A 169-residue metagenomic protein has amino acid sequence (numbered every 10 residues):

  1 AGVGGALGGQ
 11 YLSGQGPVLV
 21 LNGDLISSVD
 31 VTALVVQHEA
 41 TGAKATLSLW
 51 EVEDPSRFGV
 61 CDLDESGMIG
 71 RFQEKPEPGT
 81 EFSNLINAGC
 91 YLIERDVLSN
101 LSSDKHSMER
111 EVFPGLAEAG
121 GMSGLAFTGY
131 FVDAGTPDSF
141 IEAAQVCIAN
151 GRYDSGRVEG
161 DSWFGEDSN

Functional and structural regions predicted by a protein language model:
A1, T80, T128-V132: Glycine-rich "substrate-gating" loop/helix at the edge of Rossmann-like oxidoreductase active sites
A1-E65, L101-S102: Conserved beta-loop-beta/alpha segment of the NTase-like Rossmann-fold superfamily that binds/positions NTPs
S13, P55-S56, D64, S83-L85 (+3 more regions): A generic fold-level signal
G23, E94-R95: Residues immediately flanking
A33, A40-T41, S66-M68, R95-N169: Left-handed beta-helix
L49-W50, Q73-E77, S162, S168: Short, well-ordered turn and helix-capping elements at secondary-structure junctions
L63-E81: Short, flexible, basic/aromatic active-site loop/helix in glycosyltransferases
A88-I93: Short glycine- and hydrophobic/aromatic-rich loop-to-beta-strand nucleating segment in the catalytic cores
